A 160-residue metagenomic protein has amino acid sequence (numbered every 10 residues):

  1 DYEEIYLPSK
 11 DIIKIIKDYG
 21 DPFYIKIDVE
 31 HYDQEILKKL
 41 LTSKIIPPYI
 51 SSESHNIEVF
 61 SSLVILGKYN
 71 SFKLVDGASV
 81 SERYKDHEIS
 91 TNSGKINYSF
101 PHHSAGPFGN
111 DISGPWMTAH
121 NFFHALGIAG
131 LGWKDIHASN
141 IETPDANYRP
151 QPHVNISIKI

Functional and structural regions predicted by a protein language model:
D1-I16: S-adenosyl-L-methionine
I12-I160: Conserved acidic-Pro-Pro-aromatic motif
